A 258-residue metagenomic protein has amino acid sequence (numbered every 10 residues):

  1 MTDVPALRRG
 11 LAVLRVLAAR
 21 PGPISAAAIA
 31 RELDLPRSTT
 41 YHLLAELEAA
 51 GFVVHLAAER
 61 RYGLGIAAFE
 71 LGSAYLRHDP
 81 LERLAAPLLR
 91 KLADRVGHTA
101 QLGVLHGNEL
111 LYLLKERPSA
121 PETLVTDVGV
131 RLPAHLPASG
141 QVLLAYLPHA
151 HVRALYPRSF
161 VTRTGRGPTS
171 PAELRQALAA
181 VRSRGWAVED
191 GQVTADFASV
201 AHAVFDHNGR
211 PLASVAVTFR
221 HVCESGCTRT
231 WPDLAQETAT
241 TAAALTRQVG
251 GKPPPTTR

Functional and structural regions predicted by a protein language model:
M1-R83, A243-G251: N-terminal helix-turn-helix
D3-L7, R61, G65, H78 (+8 more regions): Short, structured helix-loop boundary elements
A58-R158: Amphipathic alpha-helical effector-binding/dimerization core of metabolite-sensing transcriptional regulators
L84-L92, L155-A201, R247-Q248: Short, basic/aromatic recognition patches
A177, R184, A195-D196, L212-R258: Juxtadomain coupling helices with adjacent low-complexity linkers
V204-H207: Sensor-regulatory modules in signal-transduction proteins
